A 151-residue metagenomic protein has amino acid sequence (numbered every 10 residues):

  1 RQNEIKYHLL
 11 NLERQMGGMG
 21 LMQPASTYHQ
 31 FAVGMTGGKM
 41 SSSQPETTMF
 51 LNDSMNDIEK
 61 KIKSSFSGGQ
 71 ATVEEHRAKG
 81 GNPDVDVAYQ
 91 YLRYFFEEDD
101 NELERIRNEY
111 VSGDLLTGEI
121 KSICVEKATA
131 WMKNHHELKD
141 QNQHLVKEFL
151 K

Functional and structural regions predicted by a protein language model:
R1-K151: Conserved nucleotide- and phosphate/pyrophosphate-binding catalytic cores in adenylate/nucleotidyl-handling enzymes
